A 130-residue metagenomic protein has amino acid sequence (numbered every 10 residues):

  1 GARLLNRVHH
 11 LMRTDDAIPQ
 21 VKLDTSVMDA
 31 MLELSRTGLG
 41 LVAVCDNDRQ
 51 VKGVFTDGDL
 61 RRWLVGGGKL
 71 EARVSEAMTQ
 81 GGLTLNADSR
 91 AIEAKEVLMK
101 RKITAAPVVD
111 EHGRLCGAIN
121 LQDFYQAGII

Functional and structural regions predicted by a protein language model:
G1-A17, V51-A105, E111-I130: Tandem CBS (Bateman) regulatory domains
L11-C45: Oxyanion-binding "anion nests"
C45-D46, V109-D110: Core beta-strand residues in small-molecule sensory/regulatory alpha/beta domains
